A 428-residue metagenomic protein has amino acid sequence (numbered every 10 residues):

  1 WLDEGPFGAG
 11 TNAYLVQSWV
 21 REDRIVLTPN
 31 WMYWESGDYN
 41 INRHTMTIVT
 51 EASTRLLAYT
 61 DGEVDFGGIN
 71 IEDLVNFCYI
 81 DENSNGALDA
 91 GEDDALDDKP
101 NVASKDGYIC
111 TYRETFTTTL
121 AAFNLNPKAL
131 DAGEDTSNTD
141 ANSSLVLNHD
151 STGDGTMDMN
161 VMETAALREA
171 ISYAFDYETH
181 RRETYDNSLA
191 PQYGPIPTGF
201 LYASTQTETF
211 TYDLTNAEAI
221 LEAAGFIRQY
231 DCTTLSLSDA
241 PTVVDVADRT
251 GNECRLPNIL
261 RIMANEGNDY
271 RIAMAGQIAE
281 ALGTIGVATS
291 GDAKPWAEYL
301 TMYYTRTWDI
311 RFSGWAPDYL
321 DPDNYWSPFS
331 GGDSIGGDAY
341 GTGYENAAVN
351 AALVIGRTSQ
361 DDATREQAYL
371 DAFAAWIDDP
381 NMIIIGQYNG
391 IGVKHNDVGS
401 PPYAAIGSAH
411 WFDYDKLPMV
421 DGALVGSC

Functional and structural regions predicted by a protein language model:
W1-A9, C78-Y108, K128-E163, Y230-I259 (+4 more regions): Surface-exposed intrinsically disordered loops and tails
W1-R43, E51-T54, L214-A223, V420-D421 (+1 more regions): Gly/Pro-rich hinge or "lid" segments in bacterial periplasmic/extracellular proteins
G10-N12, D23, N40-N42, T117-T119 (+3 more regions): Envelope-exposed proteins and targeting segments
N12-L15, I25-V26, N42-T47, L256-E266 (+1 more regions): Short, well-ordered beta-strand elements
Q17-T28, T47-S144, E178, R182-E183 (+2 more regions): Extracellular/periplasmic solute-recognition and catalytic clefts
V20-R24, P29, Y112, F116-T119 (+5 more regions): Detector for C-terminal structural segments
Y59-T60, V64-I69, D81-A90, D94-C110 (+3 more regions): Periplasmic binding protein-like
L125-R182, V349-E366: Extended ligand-binding regions for polar small-molecule ligands
